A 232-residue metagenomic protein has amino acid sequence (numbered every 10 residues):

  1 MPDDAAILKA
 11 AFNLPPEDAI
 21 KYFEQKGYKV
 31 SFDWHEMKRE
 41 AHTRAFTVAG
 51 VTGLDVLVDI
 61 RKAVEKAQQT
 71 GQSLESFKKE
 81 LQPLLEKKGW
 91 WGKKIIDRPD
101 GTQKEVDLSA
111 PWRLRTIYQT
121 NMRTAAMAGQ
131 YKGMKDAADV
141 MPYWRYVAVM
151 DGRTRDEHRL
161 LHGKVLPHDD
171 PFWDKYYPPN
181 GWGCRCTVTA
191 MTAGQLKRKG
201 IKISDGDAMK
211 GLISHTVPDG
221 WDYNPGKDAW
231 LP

Functional and structural regions predicted by a protein language model:
M1-G181, M191-P232: Domain-core detector
G183-T187: Extended hydrophobic
